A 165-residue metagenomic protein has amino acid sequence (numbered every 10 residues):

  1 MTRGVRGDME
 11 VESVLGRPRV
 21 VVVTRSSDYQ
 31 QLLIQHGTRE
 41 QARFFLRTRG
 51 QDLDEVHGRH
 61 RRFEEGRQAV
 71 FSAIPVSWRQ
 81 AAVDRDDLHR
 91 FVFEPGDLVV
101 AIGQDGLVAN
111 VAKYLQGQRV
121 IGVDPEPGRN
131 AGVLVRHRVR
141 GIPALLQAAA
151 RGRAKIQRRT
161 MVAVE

Functional and structural regions predicted by a protein language model:
T2-A101, L107-Q118, G152: N-terminal glycine-/serine-/threonine-rich phosphate-binding loop
G103-G106, G122, G132: Glycine-centered flexibility sites
L115-V120, H137-G141: A glycine- and small-aliphatic-rich helix-loop capping segment at beta-alpha/alpha-beta transitions that lines
Q118-G128: Beta-strand-loop-alpha-helix segment that lines the small-molecule cofactor/substrate pocket of alpha/beta enzymes
E126-E165: Catalytic core of DAGKc-family lipid kinases
